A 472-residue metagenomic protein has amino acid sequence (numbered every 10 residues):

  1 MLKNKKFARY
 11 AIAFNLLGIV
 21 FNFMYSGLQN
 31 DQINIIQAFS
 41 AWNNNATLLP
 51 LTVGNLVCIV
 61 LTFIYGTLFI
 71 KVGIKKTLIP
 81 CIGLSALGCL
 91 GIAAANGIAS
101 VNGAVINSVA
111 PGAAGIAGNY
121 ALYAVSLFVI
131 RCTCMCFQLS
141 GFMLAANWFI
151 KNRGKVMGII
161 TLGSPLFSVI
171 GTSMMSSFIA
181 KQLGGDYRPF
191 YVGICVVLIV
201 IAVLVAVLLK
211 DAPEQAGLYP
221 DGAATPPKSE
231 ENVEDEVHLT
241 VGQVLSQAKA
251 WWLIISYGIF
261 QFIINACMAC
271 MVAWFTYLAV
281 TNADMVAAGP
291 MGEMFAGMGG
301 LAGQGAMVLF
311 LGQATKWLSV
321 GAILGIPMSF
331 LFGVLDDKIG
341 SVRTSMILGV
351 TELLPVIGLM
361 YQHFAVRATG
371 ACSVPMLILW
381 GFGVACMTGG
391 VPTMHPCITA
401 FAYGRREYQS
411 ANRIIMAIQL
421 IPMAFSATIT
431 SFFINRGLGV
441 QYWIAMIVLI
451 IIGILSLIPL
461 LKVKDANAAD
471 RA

Functional and structural regions predicted by a protein language model:
L28-I35, G242-F332: Extracytoplasmic gate region of multi-pass secondary transporters
L61-I74, M328-G340, I434: Helix-to-loop junctions at the C-terminal end of transmembrane segments in multipass secondary transporters
L84-G115, T351-A368: C-terminal ends and interior cores of transmembrane alpha-helices in multi-pass membrane transporters/permeases
G103-C136, C372-G390: Hydrophobic core of transmembrane alpha-helices in multi-pass small-molecule transporters, especially MFS/SLC-type
C136-F149, G390-Y403: Intracellular juxtamembrane helix-capping segments at the cytosolic ends of symmetry-related transmembrane helices
N152-S173, R413-A427: Glycine-rich segments within core transmembrane alpha-helices of 12-TM secondary carriers
G163-E214: Helix-loop-helix hairpin linking two adjacent transmembrane segments in secondary transporters
S319-L331, D336-I398: C-terminal transmembrane helical hairpin of 12-TM major facilitator-type secondary transporters
